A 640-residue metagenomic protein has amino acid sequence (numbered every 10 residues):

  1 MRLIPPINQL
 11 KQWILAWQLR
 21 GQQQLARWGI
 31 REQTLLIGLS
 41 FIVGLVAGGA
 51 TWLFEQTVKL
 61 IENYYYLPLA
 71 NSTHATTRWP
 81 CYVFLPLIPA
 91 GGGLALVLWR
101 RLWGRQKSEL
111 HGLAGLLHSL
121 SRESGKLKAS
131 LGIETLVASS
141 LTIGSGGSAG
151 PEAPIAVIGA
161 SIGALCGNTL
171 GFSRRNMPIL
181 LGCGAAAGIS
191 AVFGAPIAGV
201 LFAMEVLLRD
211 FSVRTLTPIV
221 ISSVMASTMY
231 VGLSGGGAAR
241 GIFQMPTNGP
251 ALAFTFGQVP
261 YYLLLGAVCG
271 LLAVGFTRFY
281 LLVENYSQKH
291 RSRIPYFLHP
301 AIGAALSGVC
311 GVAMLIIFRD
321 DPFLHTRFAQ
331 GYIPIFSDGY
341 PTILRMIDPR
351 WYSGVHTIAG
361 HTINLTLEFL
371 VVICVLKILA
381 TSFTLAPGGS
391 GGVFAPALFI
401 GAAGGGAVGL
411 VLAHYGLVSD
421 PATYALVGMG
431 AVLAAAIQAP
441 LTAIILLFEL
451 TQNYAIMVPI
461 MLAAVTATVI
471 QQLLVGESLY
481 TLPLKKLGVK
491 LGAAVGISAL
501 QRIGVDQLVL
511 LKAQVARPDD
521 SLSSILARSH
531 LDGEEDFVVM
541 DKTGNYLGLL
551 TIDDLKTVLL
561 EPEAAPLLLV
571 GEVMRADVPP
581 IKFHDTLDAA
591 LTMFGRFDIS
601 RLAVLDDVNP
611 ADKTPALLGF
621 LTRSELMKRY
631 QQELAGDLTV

Functional and structural regions predicted by a protein language model:
M1-R502, D506-Q507, L511-K512, A516-R528 (+3 more regions): Alpha-helical transmembrane segments and immediately membrane-proximal extracytoplasmic
Y480-Q514, L526-H530, Y546-L602, D607-V640: Tandem CBS (Bateman) regulatory domains
